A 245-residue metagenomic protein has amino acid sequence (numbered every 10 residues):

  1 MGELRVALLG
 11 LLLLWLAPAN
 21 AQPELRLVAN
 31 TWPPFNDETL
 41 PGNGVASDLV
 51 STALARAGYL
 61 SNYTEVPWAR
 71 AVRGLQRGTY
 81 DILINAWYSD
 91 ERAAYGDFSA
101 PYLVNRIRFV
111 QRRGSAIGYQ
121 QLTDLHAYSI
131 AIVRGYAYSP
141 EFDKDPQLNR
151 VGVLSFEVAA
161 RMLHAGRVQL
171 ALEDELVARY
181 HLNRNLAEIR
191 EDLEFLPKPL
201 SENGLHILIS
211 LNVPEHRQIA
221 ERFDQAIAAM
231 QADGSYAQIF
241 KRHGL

Functional and structural regions predicted by a protein language model:
Q22-A94, I132, D233, R242-H243: Extracytoplasmic small-molecule ligand-binding "clamshell" domains of the periplasmic binding protein/Venus flytrap
P33-P34, L40-T52, R113-Q147, G152 (+1 more regions): Bilobed "Venus flytrap"/periplasmic-binding protein-like clamshell domains and structurally analogous long
S47-R56, Y128, L208-I239: Extended ligand-binding regions for polar small-molecule ligands
S51, N62-L125, Y136, E194-L200: Acidic, polar ligand-binding/catalytic clefts
T64, A69-D81, D97, E157-N185: Short helices/loops that flank or line small-molecule/ion binding pockets
A86-A94, L170-E191, K198-S201: A ligand-binding cleft/hinge motif common to bilobed small-molecule-binding domains
R108-A116, N203-R217: A bilobed periplasmic-binding-protein/Venus flytrap-type ligand-binding module shared by bacterial periplasmic
A137-V151, I189-E191, Q225-L245: Ligand-binding clefts/hinges and TM-proximal coupling segments of bilobed small-molecule sensing domains
